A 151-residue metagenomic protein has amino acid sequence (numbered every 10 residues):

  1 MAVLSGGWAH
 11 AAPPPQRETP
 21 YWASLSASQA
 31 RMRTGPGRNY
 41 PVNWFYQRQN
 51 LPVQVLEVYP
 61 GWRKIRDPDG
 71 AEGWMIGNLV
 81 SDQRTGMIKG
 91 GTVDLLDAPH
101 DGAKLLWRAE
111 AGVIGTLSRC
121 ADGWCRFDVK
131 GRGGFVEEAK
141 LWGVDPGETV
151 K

Functional and structural regions predicted by a protein language model:
M1-S5: Bacterial N-terminal signal peptides
G7-A9: Cleavable N-terminal signal peptides
A11-T34, F45-Q49, L56-P99, K104-R132 (+1 more regions): SH3-family beta-barrel domains
P41-V42: Beta-strand-rich domains and repeat architectures in extracellular enzymes and scaffolds, especially beta-propellers
